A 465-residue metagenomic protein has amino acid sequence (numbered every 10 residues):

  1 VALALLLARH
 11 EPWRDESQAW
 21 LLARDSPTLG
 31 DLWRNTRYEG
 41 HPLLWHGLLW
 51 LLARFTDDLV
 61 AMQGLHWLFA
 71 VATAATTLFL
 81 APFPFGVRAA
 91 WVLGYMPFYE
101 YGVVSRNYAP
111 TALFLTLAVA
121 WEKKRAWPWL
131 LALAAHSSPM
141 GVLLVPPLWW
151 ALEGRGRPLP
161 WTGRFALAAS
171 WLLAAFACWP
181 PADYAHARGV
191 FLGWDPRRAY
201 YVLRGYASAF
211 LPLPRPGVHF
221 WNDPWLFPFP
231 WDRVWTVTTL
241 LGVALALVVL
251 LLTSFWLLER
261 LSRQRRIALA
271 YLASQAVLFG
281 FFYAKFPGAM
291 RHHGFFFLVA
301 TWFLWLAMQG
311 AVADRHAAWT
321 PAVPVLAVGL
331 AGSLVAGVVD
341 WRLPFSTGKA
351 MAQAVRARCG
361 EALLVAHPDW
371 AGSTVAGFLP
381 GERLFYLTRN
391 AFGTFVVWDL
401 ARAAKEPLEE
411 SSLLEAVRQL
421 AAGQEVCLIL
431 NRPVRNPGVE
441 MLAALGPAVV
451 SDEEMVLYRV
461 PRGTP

Functional and structural regions predicted by a protein language model:
V1-E16, L167-Y184: Transmembrane signal-anchor helices characteristic of membrane glycosylation enzymes that use polyprenol
L3-R9, L43-H46, L59, Q63 (+3 more regions): Aromatic- and kink-enriched transmembrane "portal" helix at the membrane-lumen/periplasm boundary that abuts
W20-A23, L29-L68: Short hydrophobic/aromatic helix or loop-helix immediately within or flanking a transmembrane segment in polytopic
G64-A89, S254-L258: Transmembrane-helix motifs of polytopic, lipid-linked glycan transferases
P97-Y99, T116-A118, R125-L148, A168 (+1 more regions): Membrane-interface alpha helices of multi-pass inner-membrane proteins
L115-W127, L152-G156, G310: Membrane-interface transmembrane helices that cradle and orient dolichyl/undecaprenyl
G163-L172, V248, A273-A276, A311-V335: Signature aromatic-anchored transmembrane alpha helix within multi-pass, membrane-resident enzymes that catalyze glycan
R356, P380-P465: Luminal/periplasmic acceptor-recognition loop/helix of membrane-associated glycosyltransferases
